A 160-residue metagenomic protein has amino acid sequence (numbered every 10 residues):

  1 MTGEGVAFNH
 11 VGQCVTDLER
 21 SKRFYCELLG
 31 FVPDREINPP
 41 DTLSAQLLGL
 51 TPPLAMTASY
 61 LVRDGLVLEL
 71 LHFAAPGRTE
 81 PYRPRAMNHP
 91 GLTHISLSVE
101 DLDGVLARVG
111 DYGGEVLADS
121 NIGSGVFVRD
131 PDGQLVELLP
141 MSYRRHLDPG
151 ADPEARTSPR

Functional and structural regions predicted by a protein language model:
M1-E4, A155-T157: Short acidic N-proximal helix/loop "leader" segments that mark the beginning of a domain or an inter-domain linker
G3, L50-A55, A86-H89: A generic structural micro-feature
V6-H10, P90-L92: Short, solvent-exposed beta-strand edge segments and adjacent coil->beta transition regions
C14-G65, G104, D111, P153: Core segments of cupin and vicinal oxygen chelate
T16-E19, V32-R35, R63-V67, H72-L135 (+1 more regions): Vicinal oxygen chelate
D41-L43, R144-T157: A short, polar/charged loop-to-alpha-helix boundary motif
G49-L54, L135-E137, R156-R160: Short alpha-helix boundary/capping motifs
H89-H94, D152-R160: Short, solvent-exposed cationic patches
